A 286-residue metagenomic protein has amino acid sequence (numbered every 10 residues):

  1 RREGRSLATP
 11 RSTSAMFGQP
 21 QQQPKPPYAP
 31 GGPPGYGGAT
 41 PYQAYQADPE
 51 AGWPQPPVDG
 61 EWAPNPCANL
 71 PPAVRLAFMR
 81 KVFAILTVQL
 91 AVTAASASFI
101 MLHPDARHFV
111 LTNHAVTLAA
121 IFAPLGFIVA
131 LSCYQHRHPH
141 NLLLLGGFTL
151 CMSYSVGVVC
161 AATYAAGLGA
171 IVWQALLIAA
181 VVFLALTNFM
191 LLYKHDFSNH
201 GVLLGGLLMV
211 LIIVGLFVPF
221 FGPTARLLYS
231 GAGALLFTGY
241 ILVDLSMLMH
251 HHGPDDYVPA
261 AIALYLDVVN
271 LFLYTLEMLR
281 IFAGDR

Functional and structural regions predicted by a protein language model:
R1-G4: Low-complexity, disordered terminal segments
S6-R286: A hydrophobic alpha-helical transmembrane-helix feature that marks the membrane cores and membrane-interface segments
